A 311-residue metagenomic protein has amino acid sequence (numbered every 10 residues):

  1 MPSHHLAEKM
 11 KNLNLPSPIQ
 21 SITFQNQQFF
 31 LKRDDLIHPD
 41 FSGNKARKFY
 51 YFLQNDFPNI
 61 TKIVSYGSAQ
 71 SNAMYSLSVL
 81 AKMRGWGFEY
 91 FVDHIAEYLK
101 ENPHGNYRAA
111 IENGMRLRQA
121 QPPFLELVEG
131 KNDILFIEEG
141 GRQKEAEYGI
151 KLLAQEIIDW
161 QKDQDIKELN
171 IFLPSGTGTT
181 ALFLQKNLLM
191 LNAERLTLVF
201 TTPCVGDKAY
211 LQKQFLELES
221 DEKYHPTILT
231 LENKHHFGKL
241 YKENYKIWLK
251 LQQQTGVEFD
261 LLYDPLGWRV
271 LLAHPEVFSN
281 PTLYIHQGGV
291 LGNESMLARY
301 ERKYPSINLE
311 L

Functional and structural regions predicted by a protein language model:
M1-L311: PLP-dependent amino-acid enzyme catalytic core
